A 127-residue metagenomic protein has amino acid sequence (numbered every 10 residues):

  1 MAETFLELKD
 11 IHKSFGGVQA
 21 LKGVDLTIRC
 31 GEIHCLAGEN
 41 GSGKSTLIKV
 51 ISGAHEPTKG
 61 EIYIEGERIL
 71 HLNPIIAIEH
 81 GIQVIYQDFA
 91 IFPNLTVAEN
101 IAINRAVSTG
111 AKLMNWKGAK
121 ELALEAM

Functional and structural regions predicted by a protein language model:
M1-M127: Glycine-rich phosphate-binding loops of nucleotide-dependent enzymes
